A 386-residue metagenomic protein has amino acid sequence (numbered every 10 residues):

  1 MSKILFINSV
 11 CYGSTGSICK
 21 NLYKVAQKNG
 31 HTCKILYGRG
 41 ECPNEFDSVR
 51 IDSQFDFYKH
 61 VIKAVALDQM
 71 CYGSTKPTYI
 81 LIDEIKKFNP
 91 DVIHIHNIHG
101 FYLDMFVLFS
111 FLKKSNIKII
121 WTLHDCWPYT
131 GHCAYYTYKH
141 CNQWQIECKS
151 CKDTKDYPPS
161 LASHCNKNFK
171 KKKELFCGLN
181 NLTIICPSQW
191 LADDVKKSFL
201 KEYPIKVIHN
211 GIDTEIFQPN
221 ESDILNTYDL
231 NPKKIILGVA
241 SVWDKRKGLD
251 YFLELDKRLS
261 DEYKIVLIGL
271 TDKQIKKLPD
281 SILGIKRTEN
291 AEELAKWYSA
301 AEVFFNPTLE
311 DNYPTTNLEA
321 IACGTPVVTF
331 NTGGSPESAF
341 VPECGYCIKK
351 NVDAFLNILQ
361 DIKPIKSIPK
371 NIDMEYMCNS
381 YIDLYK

Functional and structural regions predicted by a protein language model:
I185, D229-K247, L253-D256: Conserved donor-binding/catalytic core segment of Leloir-type glycosyltransferases
D193-K196, I212-T227, N231, K276: Acidic anion/phosphate-binding donor-loop and adjacent secondary structure in glycosyltransferase catalytic cores
G269-E292: Nucleotide-activated donor-binding/catalytic signature segment of Leloir-type glycosyltransferases, i.e., the conserved
K296-A301: Short alpha-helical donor nucleotide-sugar binding micro-motif in glycosyltransferases
L309: Aromatic "clamp/platform" in nucleotide-sugar-dependent glycosyltransferases that forms part of the donor/acceptor
P326-T329: Short hydrophobic beta-strand element within catalytic cores of glycosyltransferases and related nucleotide-activated
V341-V352, D361-I362: Conserved acidic donor-binding segment of nucleotide-sugar-dependent glycosyltransferases
K350, K363-K386: A charged, aromatic-enriched C-terminal amphipathic alpha-helix characteristic of glycosyltransferases across folds
